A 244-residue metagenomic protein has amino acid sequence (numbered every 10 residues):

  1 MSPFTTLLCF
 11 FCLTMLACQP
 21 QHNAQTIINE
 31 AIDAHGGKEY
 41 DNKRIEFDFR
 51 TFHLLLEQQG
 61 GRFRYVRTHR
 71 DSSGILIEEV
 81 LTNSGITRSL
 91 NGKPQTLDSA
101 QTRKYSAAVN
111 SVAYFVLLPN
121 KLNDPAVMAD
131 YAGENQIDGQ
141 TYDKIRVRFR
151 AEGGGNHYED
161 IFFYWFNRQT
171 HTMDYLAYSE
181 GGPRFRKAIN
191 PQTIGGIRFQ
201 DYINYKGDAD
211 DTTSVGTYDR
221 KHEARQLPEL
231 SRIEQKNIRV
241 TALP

Functional and structural regions predicted by a protein language model:
T6-M15: Bacterial N-terminal signal peptides
T14, C18-H53: N-terminal leader/targeting segments and the immediate start of mature chains
P20-T26, R88-Y158, Y178, E234 (+1 more regions): Flexible, processing/modification-adjacent segments and terminal tails in exported/periplasmic/extracellular proteins
Y40-R44, E57-S72, E78-T87, Q140-Y142 (+3 more regions): Short, solvent-exposed coil/turn segments at beta-strand boundaries
F49-H53, S72-G74, D124, G181: Glycine-centered tight beta-turn/hairpin loop motif at sheet-sheet or coil-to-beta transitions
Y142-T241: Gly/Pro-enriched, hydrophobic low-complexity segments that function as extracytoplasmic propeptides/linkers
